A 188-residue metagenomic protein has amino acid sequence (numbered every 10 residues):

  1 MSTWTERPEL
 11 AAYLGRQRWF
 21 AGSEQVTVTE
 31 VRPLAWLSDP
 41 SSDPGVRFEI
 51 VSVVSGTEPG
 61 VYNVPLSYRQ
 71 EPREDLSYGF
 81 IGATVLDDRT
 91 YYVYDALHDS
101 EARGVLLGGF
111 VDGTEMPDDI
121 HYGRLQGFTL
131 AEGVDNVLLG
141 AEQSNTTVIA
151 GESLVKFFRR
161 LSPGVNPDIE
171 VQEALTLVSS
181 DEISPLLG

Functional and structural regions predicted by a protein language model:
M1-V31: Short Lys/Arg-enriched alpha/beta "domain-start" segment
V26-S42, I50-V51, L138: Short amphipathic beta-strand and strand-loop transition segments with alternating hydrophobic
V46-F48, V54-G188: Conserved ATP-binding subdomain of kinase catalytic cores across diverse folds
